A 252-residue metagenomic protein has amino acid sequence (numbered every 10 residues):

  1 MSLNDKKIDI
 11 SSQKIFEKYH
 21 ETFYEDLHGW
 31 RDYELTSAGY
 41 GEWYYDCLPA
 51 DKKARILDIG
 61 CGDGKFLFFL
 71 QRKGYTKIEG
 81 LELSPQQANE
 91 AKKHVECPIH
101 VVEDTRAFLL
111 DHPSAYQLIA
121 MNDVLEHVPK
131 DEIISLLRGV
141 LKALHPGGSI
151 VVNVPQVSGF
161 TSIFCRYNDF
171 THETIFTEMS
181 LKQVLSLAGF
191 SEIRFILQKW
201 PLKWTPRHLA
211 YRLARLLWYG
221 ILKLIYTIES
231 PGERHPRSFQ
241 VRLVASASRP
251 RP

Functional and structural regions predicted by a protein language model:
M1-S114, L118-N122, D131-R138, Q198 (+2 more regions): Conserved N-terminal segment of class I S-adenosyl-L-methionine
I78, I150-V152: Hydrophobic/aromatic residues located in beta-strands of well-ordered beta-sheets within soluble catalytic
E126-H127: A short His-aromatic
G139-L144, A188: Conserved helix-to-beta-strand junction in the class I
L144-I150: Short glycine-dipeptide loop
V151, L197-P252: A C-terminal cap/extension of S-adenosyl-L-methionine-dependent methyltransferases that defines the acceptor-substrate
V152-T174: Short, glycine-/aromatic-enriched active-site segment of Class I SAM-dependent methyltransferases
E173-A188: Short alpha-helix
